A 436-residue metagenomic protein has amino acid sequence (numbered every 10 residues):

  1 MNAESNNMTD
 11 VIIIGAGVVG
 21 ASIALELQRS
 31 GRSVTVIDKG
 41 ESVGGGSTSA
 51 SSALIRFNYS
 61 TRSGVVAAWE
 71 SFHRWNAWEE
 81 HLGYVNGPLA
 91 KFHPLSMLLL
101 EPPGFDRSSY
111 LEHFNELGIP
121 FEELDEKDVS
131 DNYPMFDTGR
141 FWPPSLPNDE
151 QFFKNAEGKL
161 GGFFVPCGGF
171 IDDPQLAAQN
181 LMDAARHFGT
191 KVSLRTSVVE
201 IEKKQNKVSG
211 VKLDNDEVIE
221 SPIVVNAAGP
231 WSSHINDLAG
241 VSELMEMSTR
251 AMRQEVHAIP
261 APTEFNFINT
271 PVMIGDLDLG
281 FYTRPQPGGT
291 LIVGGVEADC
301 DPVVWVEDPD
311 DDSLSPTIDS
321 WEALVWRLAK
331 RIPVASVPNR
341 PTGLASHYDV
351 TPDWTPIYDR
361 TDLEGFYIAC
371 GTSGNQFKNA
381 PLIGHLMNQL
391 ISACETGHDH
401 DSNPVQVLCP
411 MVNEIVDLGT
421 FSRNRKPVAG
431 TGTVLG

Functional and structural regions predicted by a protein language model:
A3, T9, E123, D362-G436: C-terminal lid/capping helical subdomain adjacent to the catalytic/cofactor pocket in oxidative enzymes
S5-V19, T35: Beta1/beta-strand and adjacent pyrophosphate-binding region of the FAD-binding site in flavoprotein oxidoreductases
N7-T9, D214-I223: Core beta-strand elements of the Rossmann-like FAD/NAD(P) dinucleotide-binding domain in flavoenzyme oxidoreductases
L25-R29, A53-I55, G87-P94, E202 (+2 more regions): Active-site substrate-recognition segment that forms the wall of the catalytic cavity or substrate channel
R29-T48: Glycine-rich FAD pyrophosphate-binding loop
S52-D149, G280-F281: Dinucleotide-binding Rossmann-like beta1-alpha1 core, especially the glycine-rich loop that anchors the ADP
P103-D183, H187-F188, S193, E200-K207: Flavin (FAD/FMN) cofactor-binding and adjacent substrate-gating region of FAD-dependent oxidoreductase domains
F136-T138, P144-N155, V337-N379: FAD-binding beta-loop-beta segment adjacent to the flavin cofactor pocket
